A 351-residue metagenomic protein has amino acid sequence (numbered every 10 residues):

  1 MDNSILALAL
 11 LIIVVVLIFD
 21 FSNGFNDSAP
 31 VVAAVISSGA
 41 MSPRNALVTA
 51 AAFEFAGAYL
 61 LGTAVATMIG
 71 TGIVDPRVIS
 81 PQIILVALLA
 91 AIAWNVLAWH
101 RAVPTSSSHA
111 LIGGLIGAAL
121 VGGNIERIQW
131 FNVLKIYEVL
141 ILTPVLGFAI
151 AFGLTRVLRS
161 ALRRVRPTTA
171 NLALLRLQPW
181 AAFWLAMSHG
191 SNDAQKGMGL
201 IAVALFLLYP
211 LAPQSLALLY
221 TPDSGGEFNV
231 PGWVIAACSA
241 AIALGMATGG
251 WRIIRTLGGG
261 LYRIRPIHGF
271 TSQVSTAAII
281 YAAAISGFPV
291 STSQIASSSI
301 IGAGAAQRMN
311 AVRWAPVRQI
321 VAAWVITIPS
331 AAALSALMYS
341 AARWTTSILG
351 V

Functional and structural regions predicted by a protein language model:
M1-V351: Multi-pass alpha-helical transmembrane bundle typical of ion/small-solute transporters and intramembrane aspartyl
